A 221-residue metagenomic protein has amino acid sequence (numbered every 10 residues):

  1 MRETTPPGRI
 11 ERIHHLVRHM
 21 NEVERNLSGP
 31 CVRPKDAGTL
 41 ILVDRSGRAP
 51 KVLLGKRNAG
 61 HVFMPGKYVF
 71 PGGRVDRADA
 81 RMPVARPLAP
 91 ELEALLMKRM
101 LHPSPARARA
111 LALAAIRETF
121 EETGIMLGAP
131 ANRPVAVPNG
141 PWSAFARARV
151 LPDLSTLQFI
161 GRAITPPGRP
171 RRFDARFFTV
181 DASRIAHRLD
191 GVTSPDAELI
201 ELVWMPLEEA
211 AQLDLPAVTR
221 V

Functional and structural regions predicted by a protein language model:
M1-V221: N-terminal leader/linker segments that precede catalytic domains of diphosphate-processing enzymes
